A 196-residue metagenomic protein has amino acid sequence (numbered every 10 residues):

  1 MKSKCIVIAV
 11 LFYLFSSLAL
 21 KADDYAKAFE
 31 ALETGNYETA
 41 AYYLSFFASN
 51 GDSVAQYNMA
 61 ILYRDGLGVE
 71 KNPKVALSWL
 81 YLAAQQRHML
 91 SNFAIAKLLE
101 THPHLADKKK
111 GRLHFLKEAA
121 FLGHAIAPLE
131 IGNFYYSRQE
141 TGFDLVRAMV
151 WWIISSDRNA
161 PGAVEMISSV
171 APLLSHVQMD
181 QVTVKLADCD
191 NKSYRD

Functional and structural regions predicted by a protein language model:
A9-S17: Bacterial N-terminal signal peptides
D23-N50: Alpha-helical segment of the N-proximal tetratricopeptide repeat
D24-A31, N58-D65, N92-H102, E130-S137 (+1 more regions): Hydrophobic face of amphipathic alpha-helices that form TPR/SEL1-like repeat modules and related alpha-solenoid
T34-Y42, E70-W79, H104-F115, G142-V150 (+2 more regions): Structural signature of tandem alpha-helical TPR/SEL1-like repeats, specifically the intra-repeat loop/turn
G35-N36, S49-D52, D65-L67, N72 (+6 more regions): Short helix-capping/linker turns of helical repeat alpha-solenoids
F47, L62, A83, L98 (+4 more regions): TPR/TPR-like alpha-solenoid repeats
I61, D65, S78-I126: Alpha-helical adaptor scaffolds
P161-D196: Terminal, low-structured helical/coil segments at or just beyond the last alpha-helical repeat
